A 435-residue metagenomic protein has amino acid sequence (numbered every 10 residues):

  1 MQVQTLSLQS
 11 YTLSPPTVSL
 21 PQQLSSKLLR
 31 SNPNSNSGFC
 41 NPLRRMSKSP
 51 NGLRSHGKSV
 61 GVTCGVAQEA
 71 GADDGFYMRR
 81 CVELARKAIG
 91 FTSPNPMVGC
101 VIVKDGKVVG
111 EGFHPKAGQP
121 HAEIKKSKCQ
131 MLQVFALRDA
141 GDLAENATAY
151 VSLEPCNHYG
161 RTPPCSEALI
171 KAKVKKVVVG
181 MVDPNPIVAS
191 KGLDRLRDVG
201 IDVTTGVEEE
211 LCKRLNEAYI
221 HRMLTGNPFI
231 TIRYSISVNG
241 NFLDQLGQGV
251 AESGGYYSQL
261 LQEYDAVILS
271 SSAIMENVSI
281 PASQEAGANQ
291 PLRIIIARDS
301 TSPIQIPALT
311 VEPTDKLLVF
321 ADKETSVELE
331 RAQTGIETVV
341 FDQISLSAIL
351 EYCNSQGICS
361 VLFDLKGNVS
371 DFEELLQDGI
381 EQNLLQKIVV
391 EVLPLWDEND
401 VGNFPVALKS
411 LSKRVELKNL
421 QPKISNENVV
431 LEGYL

Functional and structural regions predicted by a protein language model:
M1-G52: N-terminal chloroplast transit peptides
A70-S93: Short, basic/aromatic recognition patches
C81, G99, C156, L196 (+6 more regions): Residue-level signal for inorganic ion chemistry
M97-G106, R233-S235, L431: Short beta-strand scaffold segments in enzyme catalytic cores
K107-L211, L292, D371, Q377-D378: Zn2+-dependent cytidine deaminase-like catalytic core
H221, I230-C359, N368, E374-Q377: Active-site ligand-binding patch in enzyme domains
L375-E391: Short acidic amphipathic segments
P405-L435: Conserved histidine-centered catalytic loops in small-molecule metabolism enzymes
